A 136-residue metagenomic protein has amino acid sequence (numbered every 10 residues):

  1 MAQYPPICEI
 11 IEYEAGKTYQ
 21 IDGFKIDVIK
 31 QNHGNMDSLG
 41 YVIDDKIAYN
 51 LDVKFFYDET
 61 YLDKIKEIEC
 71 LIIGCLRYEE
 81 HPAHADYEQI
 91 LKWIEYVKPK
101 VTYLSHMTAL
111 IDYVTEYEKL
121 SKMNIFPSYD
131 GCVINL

Functional and structural regions predicted by a protein language model:
M1-Y49, K54-F56, E116-L136: Binuclear metal-dependent hydrolase catalytic cores
G16, Y57-C70, R77-L136: Binuclear metal-ion centers of metallo-dependent hydrolases, dominated by the metallo-beta-lactamase
G23, I72-C75: Generic, low-specificity signal for short hydrophobic/alpha-helical stretches with a mild N-terminal bias, encompassing
I47-Y49, I72, Y103: Structural motif
